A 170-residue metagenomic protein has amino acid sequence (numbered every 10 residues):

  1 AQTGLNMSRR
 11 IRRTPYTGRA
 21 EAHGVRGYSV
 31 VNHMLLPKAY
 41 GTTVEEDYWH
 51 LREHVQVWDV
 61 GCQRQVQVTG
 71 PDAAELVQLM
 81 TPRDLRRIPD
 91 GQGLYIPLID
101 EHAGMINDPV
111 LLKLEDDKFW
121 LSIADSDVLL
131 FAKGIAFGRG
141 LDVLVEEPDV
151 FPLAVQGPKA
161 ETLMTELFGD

Functional and structural regions predicted by a protein language model:
Q2-I99, G104: Acidic, proline/glycine-enriched N-terminal capping motif
N107-D170: Acidic, low-complexity central loop/insert segments
